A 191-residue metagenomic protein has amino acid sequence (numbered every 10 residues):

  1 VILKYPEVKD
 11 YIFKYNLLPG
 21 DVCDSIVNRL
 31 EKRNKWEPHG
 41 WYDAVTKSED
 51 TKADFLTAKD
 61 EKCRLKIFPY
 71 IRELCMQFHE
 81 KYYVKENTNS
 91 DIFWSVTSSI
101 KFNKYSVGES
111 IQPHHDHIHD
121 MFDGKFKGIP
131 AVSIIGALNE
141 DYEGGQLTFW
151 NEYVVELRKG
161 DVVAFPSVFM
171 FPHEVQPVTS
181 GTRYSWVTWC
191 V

Functional and structural regions predicted by a protein language model:
V1-K101: Non-heme Fe(II)/2-oxoglutarate
E7, W94, G124-V132, V178-S180: A generic structural micro-feature
N87-T88, H119-F122, F171-H173: Eukaryotic intrinsically disordered and solvent-exposed regulatory patches
F102-V107, M121-E143, W189-C190: Short, conserved beta-strand element in jelly-roll/cupin
I111-I118: Histidine-centered catalytic micro-motifs
P130, D141-V191: Catalytic core of Fe(II)/2-oxoglutarate
